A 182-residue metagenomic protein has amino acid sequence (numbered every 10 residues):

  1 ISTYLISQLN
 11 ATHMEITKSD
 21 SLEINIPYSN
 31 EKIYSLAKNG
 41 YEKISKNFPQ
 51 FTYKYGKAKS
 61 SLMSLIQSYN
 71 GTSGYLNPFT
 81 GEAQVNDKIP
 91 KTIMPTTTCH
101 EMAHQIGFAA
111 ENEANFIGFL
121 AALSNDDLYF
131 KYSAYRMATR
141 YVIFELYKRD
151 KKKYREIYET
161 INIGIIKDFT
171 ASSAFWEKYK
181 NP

Functional and structural regions predicted by a protein language model:
I1-T3: N-terminal low-structure segments adjacent to metalloprotease catalytic domains across cellular compartments
Q8-D87, K91: Auxiliary, metal-adjacent structural segments of Zn-dependent hydrolase domains
L9, H13-I16, A109, A121 (+2 more regions): A generic secondary-structure signal for well-formed alpha-helical elements
D87-P95, G107-E111, L128, Y132: Solvent-exposed, acidic/flexible segments
T96-N115, F119-L120: Active-site recognition of the HExxH zinc-binding catalytic motif
F119-K151: Short helix/loop segments within enzyme catalytic domains that coordinate or immediately flank catalytic cofactors
L146-T160, G164: C-terminal amphipathic alpha-helical segment
I161-P182: Pan-zinc metallopeptidase signature
